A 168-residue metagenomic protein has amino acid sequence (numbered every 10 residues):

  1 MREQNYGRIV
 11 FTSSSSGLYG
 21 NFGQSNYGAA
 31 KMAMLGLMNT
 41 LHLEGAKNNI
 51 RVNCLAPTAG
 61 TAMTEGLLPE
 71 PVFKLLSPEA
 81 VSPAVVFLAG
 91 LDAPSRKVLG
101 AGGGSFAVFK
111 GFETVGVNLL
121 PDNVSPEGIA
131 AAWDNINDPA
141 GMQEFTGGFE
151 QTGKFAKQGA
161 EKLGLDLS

Functional and structural regions predicted by a protein language model:
M1, Y19, L35, T40-I50 (+1 more regions): Active-site-adjacent segment of SDR/Rossmann-fold oxidoreductases
V10, V52-L55, R96, A101: Hydrophobic structural elements of the Rossmann-like NAD(P)H-binding subdomain that define the short-chain
S14: Residue(s) in the substrate-gating loop at a strand-loop-helix junction that position the organic substrate next
G20-Q24, T64: Active-site "substrate specificity/gating" loop of NAD(P)-dependent dehydrogenases, especially the short-chain
Y27: Catalytic tyrosine of NAD(P)H-dependent dehydrogenase/reductases that use a Tyr as the general acid/base
A30: Active-site helix of classical SDR
L43, K47, C54-L75, F109-L119: A glycine/serine/threonine-rich, flexible loop-to-helix segment that serves as the NAD(P) cofactor-binding "lid"
V72-L165: C-terminal helical subdomain
